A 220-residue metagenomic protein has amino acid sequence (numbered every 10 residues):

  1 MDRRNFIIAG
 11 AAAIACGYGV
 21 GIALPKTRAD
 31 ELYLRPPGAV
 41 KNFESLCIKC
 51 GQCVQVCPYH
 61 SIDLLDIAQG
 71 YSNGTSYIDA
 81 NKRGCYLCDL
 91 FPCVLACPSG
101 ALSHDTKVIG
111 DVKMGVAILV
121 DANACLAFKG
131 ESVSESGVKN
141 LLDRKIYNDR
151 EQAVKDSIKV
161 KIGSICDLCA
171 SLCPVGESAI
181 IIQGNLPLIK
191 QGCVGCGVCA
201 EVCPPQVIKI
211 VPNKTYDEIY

Functional and structural regions predicted by a protein language model:
M1-Y220: Non-ligating segments of multi-cofactor redox enzymes
